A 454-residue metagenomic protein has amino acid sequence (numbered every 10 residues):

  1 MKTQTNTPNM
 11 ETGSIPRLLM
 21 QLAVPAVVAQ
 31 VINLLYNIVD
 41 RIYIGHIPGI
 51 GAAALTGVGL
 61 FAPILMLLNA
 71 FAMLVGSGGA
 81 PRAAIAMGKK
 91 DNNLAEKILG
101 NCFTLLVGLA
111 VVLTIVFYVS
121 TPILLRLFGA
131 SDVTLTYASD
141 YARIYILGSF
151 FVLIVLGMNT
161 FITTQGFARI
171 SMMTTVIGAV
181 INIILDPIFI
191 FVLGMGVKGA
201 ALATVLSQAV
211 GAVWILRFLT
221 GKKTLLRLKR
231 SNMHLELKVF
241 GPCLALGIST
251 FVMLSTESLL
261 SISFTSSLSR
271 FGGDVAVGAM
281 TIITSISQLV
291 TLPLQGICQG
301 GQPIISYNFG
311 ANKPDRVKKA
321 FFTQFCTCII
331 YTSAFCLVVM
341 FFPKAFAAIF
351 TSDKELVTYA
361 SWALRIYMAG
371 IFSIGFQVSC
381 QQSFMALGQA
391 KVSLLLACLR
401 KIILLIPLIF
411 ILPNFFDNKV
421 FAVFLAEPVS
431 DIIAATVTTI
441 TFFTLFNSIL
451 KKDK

Functional and structural regions predicted by a protein language model:
M1-P25, A83-F150, V192-G247, I305-G370 (+1 more regions): Short alpha-helical transmembrane segments in multi-pass integral membrane proteins
M10-I50, P63-G78, R82, V107-T114 (+6 more regions): N-terminal transmembrane alpha-helices
M20, L35-Y36, V75, V116-S120 (+15 more regions): Residue-level signal for transmembrane alpha-helical positions in Major Facilitator Superfamily
Q21-D40, I144, G178, S207-G211 (+2 more regions): Transmembrane helical elements of multi-pass membrane transporters/channels
V31, L35-T56, L125-D132, I188-M195 (+6 more regions): Helix-terminus/linker motif at the lipid-water interface of multi-pass membrane proteins
A52-P63, A138-A142, A201, G272-L289 (+2 more regions): Small-residue hotspots at the loop-to-helix junctions and early N-terminal turns of transmembrane alpha-helices
L55-I115, V152-S171, A279-P343, I374-S393: Small-residue-rich hydrophobic transmembrane alpha-helices
Y145-T163, S171-A179, A200-V213, Q295-Q299 (+3 more regions): Short runs within selected transmembrane alpha-helices of multi-pass transporters and secretion channels
